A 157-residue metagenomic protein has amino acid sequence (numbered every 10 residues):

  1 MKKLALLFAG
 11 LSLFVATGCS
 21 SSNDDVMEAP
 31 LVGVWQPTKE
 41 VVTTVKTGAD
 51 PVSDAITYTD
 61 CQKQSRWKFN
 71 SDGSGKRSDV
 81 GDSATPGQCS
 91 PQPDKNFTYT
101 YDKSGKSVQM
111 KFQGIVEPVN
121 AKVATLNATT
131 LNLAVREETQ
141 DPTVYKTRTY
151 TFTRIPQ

Functional and structural regions predicted by a protein language model:
L4-L13: Sec-dependent N-terminal signal peptides
V15-G18: C-terminal motif of bacterial Sec signal peptides marking the signal peptidase cleavage site
S20-N96, D102-Q157: Lipid interaction determinants
